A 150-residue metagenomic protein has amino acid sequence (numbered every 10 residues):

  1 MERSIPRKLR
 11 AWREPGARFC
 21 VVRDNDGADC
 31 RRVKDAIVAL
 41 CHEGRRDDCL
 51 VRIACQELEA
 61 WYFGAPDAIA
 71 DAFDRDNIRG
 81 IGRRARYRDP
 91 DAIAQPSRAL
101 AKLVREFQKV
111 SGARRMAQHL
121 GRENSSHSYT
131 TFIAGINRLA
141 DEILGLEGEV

Functional and structural regions predicted by a protein language model:
E2-V150: C-terminal accessory helical subdomains adjacent to catalytic cores in phosphodiester- and nucleotide-handling enzymes
